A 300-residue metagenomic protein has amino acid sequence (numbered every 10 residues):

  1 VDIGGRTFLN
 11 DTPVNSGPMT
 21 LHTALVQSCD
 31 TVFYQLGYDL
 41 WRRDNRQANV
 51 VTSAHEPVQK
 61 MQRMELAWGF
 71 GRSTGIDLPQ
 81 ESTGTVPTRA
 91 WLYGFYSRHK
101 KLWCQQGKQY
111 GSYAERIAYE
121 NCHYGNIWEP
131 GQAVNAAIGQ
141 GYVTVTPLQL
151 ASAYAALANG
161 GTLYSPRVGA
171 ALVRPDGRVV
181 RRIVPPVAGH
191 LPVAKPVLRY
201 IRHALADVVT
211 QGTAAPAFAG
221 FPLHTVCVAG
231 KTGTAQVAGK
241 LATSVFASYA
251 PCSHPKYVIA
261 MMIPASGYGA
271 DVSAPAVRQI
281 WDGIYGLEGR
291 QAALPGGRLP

Functional and structural regions predicted by a protein language model:
V1-M261: Beta-lactam-recognizing serine transpeptidase/beta-lactamase-like catalytic domain environment
N49, W103, T162-L163, D271-A274 (+1 more regions): Glycine-rich loops and low-complexity Gly/Arg-rich segments that provide flexible linkers or classic glycine-based
T146-S152, V272-Q279: Short amphipathic alpha-helical face segments that pack within enzyme cores and frequently flank/anchor catalytic
R178-V187, P275-P300: Short, gly/Ser/Thr-rich active-site loops of penicillin-recognizing serine hydrolases
V193, A265-A276: Short alpha-helix boundary/capping segments
